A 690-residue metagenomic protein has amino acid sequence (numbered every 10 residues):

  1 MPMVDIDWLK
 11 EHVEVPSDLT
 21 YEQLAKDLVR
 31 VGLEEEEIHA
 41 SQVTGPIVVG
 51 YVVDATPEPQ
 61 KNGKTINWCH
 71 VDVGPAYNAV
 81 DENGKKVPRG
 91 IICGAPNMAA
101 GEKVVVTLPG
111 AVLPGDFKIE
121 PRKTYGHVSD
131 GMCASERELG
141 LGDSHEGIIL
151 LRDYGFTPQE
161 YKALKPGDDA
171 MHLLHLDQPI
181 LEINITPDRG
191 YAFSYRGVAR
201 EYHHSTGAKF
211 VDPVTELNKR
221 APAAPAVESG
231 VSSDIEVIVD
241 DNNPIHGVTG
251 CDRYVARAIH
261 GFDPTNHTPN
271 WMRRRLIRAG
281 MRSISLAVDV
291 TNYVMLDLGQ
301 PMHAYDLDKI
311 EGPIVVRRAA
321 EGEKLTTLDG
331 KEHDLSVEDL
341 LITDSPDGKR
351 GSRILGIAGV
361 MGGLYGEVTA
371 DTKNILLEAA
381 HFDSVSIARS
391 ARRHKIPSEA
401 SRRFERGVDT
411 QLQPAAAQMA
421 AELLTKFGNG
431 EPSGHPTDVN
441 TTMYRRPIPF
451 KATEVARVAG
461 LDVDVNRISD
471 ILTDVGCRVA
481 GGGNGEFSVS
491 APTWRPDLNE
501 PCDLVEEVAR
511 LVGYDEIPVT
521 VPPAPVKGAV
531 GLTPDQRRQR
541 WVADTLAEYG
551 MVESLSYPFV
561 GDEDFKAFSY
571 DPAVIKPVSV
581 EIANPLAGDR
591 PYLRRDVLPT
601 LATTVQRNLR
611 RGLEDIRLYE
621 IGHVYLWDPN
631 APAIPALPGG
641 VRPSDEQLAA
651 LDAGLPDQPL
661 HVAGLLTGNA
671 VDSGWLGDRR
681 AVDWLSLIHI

Functional and structural regions predicted by a protein language model:
M1-S229, A258, G351, L376 (+6 more regions): Phosphate-backbone binding interfaces of nucleic-acid-interacting proteins
P2-W8, P96-K103, P187-S205, G280-A304 (+5 more regions): Conserved phosphate/anionic-ligand binding catalytic regions in large, soluble enzymes, centered on
M3-I6, H12, L24-K26, D54-A55 (+3 more regions): Glycine/proline-enriched, intrinsically flexible loops and inter-domain linkers
V49-I91, R273-R274, R278, T291-E367: Conserved mixed alpha/beta core segments that line enzyme active sites in large multi-domain catalysts
V53-E58, A76, P96-M98, P109-L113 (+24 more regions): Short, glycine-/Ser/Thr-/acidic-enriched flexible segments
N67, N218, H267, V288 (+3 more regions): Extended beta-strand-rich architecture
V128-G140, S144-L150, D339-L341, S345-R445 (+4 more regions): Mobile "lid/hinge" segments at catalytic clefts and subdomain interfaces of large enzymes
P166-I185, V231-R278, S384-F404, I448-P449 (+3 more regions): Residues forming anionic-ligand binding surfaces in small-molecule and nucleic-acid pockets of primarily soluble enzymes
